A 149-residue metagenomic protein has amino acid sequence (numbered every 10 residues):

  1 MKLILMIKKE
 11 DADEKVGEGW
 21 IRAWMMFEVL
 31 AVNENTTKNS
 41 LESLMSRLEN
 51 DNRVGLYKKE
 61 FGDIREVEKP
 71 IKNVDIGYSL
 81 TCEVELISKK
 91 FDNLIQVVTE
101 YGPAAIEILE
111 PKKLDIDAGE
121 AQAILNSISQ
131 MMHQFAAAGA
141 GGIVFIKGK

Functional and structural regions predicted by a protein language model:
K2-K149: Long, contiguous binding/interaction regions
